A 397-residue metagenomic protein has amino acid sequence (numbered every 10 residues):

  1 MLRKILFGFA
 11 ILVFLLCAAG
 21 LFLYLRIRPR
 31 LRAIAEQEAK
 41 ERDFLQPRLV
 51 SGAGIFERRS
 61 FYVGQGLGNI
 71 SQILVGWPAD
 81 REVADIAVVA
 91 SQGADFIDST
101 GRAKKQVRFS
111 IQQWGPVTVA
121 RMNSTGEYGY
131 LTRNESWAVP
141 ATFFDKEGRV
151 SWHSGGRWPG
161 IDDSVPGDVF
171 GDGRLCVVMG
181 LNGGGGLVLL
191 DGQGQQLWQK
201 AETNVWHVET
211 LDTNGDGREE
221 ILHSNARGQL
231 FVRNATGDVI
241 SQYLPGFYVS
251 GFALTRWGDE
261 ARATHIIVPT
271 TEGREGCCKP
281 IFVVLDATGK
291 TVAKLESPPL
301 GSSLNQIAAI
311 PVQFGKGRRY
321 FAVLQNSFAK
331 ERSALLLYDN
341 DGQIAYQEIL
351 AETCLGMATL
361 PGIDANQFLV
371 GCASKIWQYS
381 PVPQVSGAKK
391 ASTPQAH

Functional and structural regions predicted by a protein language model:
M1-L2: N-terminal Lys/Arg-rich, disordered targeting/topogenic segments
I5-H397: Beta-propeller-forming repeat regions
